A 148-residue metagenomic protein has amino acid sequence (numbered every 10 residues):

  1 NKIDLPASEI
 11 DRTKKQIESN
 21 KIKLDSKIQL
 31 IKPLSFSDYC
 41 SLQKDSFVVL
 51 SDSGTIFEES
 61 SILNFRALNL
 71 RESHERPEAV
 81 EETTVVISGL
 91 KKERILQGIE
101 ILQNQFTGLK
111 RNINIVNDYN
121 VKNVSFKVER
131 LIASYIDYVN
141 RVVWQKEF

Functional and structural regions predicted by a protein language model:
N1-F148: Nucleotide-activated sugar donor-binding and catalytic core shared by glycosyltransferases and related lipid-linked
